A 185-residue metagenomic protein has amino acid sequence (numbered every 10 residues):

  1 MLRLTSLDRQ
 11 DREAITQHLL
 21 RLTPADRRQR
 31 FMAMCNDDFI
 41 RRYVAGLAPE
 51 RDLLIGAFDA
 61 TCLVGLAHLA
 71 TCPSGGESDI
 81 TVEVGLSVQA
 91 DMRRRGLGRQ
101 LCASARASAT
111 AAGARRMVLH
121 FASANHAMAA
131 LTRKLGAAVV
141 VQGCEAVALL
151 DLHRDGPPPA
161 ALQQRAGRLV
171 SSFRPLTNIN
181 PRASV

Functional and structural regions predicted by a protein language model:
L2-A14: A short beta-loop-alpha structural element at the N-terminal edge of CoA-dependent acyl/N-acetyltransferase catalytic
D8, T23-P24: Residues that cap or delimit alpha-helices
I15-L19, T23: Hydrophobic alpha-helical core bundles mediating ligand binding, dimerization, or RNAP-core interactions
R21, Q29-I80, Q89: Acetyl-CoA-dependent GNAT
R30, V118-L119: Short catalytic-loop micro-motif centered on adjacent basic/acidic residues
L86, F121, H126-V185: Terminal substrate-recognition subdomain of acyl/acetyltransferases
V88, R94-A111, R116, H126 (+1 more regions): Conserved acetyl-CoA-binding loop-helix of GNAT-fold acetyltransferases
